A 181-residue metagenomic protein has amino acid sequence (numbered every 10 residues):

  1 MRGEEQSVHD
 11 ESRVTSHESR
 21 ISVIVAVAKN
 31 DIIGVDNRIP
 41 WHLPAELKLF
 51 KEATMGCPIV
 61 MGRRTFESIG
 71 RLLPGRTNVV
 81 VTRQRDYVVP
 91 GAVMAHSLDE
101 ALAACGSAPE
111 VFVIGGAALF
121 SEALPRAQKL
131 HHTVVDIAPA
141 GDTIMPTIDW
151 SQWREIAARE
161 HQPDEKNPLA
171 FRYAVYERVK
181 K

Functional and structural regions predicted by a protein language model:
M1-R20, K181: Short, basic, low-complexity termini and linkers enriched in Ser/Thr/Gly/Pro that act as targeting/leader peptides
H17-K181: Enzymes that bind and transform nitrogen-containing heteroaromatic metabolites
